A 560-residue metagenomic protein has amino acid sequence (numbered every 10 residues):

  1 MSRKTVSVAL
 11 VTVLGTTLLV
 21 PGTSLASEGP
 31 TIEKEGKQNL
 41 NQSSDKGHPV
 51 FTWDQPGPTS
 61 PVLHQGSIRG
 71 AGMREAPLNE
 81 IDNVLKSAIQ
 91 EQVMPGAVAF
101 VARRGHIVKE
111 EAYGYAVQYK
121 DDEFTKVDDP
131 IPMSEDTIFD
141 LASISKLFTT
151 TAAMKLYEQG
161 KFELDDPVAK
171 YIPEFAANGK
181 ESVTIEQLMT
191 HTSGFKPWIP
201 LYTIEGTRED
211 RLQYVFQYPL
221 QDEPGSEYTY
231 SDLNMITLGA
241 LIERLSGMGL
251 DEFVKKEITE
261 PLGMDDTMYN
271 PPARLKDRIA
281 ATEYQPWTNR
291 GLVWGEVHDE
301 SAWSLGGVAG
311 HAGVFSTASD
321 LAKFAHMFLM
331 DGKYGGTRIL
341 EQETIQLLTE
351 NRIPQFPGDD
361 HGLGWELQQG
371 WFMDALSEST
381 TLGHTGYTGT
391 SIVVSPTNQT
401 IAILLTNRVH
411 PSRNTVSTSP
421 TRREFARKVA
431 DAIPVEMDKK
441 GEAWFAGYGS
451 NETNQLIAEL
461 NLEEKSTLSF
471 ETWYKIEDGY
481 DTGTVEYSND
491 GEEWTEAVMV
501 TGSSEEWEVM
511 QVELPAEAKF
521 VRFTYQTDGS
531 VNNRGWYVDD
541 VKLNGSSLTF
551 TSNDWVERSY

Functional and structural regions predicted by a protein language model:
M1-A9: Bacterial N-terminal signal peptides that target proteins for export
V11-L18: Bacterial N-terminal signal peptides
L19-P30: Sec-dependent signal peptide cleavage junction
S43-V62, E110-E111, V117, D122 (+1 more regions): Short, surface-exposed loop or secondary-structure junction motifs that flank catalytic or metal-binding residues
T59-F139, E163, Q217: Short, conserved catalytic-motif segment at the N-terminal edge
H64, E350-R352, S377-T380, T388 (+3 more regions): Beta-sandwich/jellyroll recognition modules and their flexible linkers
N79-K86, A99, G105, T137-D166 (+3 more regions): Active-site SXXK
E163-G179, E260-L262: Short, glycine/proline-biased beta-turn/loop segments that scaffold the active-site neighborhood
